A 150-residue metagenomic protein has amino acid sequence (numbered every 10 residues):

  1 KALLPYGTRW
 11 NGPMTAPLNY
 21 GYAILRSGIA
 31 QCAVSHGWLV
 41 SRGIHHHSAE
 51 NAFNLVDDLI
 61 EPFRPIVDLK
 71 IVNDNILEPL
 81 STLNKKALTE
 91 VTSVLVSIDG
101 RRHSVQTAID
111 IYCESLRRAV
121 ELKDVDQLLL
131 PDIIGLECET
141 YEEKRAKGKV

Functional and structural regions predicted by a protein language model:
K1-V150: Active-site helix-to-loop segments that bind/position phosphate- or nucleotide-bearing substrates and donors across
